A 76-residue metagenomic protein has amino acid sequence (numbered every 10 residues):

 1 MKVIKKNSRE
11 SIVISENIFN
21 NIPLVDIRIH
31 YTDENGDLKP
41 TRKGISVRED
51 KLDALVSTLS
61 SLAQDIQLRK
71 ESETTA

Functional and structural regions predicted by a protein language model:
M1-N7: Negatively charged, low-complexity tracts enriched in Asp/Glu with abundant Ser/Thr
N7-S11, D33, T74-T75: Intrinsically disordered, low-complexity segments enriched in polar/charged small residues
I12-K43: A short, structured beta-strand/loop element
E49-A76: Mixed-charge, Lys/Arg-enriched low-complexity segments
